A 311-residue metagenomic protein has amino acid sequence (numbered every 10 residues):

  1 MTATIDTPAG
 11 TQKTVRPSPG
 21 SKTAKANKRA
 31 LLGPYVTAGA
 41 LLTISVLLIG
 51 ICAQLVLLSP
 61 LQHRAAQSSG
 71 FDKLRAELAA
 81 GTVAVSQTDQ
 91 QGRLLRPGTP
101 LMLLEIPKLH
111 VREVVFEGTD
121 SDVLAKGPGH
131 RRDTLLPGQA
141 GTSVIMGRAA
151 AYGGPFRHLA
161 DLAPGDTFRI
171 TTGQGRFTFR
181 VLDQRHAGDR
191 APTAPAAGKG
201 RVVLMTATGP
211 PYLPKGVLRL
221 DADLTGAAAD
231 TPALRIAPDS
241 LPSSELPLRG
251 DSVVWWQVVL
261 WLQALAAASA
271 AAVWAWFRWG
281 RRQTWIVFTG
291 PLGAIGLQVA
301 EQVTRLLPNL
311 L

Functional and structural regions predicted by a protein language model:
M1-T23: Acidic/Ser-Thr/Pro-Gly-rich, low-complexity N-terminal segments of Actinobacterial cell-envelope proteins
T2-D6, N27-L260, T304-L311: Solvent-exposed, non-transmembrane regions of membrane-associated and secreted proteins
T7-A9, P17, P34, V287-Q298: Alpha-helical membrane segments of multi-pass proteins
V15-T37, A271-G280: Cytosolic-side transmembrane helix boundary signature
R16-P17, A26, W261, A267 (+1 more regions): Short amphipathic alpha-helical "recognition" segments used for binding
L265-L311: Alpha-helical transmembrane segments forming the membrane-embedded cores of inner-membrane proteins across
